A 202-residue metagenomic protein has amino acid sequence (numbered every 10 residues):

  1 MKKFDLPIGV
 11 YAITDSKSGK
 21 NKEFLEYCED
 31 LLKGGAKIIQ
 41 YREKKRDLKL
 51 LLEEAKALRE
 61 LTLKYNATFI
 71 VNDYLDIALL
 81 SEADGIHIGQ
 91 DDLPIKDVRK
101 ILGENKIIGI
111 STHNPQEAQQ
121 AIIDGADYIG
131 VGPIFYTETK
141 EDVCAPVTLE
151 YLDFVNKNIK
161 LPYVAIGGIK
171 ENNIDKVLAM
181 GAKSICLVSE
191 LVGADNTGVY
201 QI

Functional and structural regions predicted by a protein language model:
M1-L93, R99-Y128, C144, F154 (+4 more regions): Conserved N-terminal beta1-alpha1 strand-loop-helix module at the mouth
E43, P133-F135: Short, histidine-centered active-site or binding-site loop motifs used for metal coordination, general acid-base
A78, F135-E141: A short acidic, helix-capping loop that chelates divalent metal ions and anchors anionic groups
T148-L152: Glycine-rich S-adenosyl-L-methionine
